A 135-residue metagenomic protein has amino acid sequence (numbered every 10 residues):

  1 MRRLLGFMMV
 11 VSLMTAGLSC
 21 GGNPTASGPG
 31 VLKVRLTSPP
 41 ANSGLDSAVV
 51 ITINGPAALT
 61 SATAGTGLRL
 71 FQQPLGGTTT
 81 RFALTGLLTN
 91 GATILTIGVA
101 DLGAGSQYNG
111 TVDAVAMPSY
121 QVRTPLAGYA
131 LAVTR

Functional and structural regions predicted by a protein language model:
M1-G21: Sec-dependent bacterial lipoprotein signal peptides
G21-R135: Acidic, low-complexity intrinsically disordered segments
